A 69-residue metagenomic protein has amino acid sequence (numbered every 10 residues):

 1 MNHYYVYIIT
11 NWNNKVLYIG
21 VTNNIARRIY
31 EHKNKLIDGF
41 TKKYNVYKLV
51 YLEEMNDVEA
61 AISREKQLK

Functional and structural regions predicted by a protein language model:
M1-D38, K42-K69: GIY-YIG nuclease catalytic motif and its immediate N-terminal context
